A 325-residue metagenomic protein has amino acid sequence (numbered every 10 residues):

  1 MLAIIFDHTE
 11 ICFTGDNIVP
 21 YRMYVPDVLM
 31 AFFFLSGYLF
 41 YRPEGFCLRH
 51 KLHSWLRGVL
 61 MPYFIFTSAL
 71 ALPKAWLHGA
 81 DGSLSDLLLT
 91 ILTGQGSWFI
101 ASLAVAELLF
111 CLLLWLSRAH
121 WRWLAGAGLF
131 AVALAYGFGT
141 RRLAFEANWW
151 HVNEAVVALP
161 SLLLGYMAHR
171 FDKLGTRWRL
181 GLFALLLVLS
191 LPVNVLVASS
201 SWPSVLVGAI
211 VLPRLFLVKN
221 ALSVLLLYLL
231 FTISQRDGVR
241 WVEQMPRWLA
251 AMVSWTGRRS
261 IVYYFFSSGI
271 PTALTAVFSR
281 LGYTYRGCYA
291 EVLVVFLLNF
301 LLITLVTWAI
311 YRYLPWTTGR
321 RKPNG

Functional and structural regions predicted by a protein language model:
M1-G325: Alpha-helical transmembrane segments and their immediate juxtamembrane cytosolic regions
